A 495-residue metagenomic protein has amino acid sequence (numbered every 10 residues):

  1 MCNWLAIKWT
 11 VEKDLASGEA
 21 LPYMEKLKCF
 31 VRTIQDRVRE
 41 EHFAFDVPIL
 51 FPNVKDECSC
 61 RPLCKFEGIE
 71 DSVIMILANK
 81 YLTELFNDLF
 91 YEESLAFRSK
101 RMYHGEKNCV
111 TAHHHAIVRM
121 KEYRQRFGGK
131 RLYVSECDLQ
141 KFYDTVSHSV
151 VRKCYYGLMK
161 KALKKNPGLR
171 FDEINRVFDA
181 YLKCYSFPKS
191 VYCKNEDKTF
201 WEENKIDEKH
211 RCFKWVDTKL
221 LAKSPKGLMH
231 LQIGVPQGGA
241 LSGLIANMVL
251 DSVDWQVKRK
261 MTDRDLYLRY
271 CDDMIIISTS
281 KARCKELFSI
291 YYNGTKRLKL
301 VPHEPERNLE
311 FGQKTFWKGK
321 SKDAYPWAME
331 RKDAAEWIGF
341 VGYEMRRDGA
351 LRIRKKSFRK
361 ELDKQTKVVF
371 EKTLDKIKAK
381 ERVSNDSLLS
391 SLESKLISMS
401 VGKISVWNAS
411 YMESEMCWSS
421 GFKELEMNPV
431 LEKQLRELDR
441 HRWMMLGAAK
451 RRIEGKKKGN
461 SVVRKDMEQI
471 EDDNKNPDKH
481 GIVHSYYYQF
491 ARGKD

Functional and structural regions predicted by a protein language model:
M1-E57, R451-D495: Non-catalytic, polymerase-adjacent accessory regions of viral genome-replication enzymes
I49-I76, E93-G105, F200-H210, L220-N247: Short, conserved non-catalytic motifs in the polymerase core
M75, N79-H148: Active-site-proximal segment of RNA-dependent polymerases
L89-K107, P167-A180, D265-R269, H303-L309: Short, glycine/acidic-rich hinge or "gate" loops at secondary-structure transitions that mediate conformational
G129-C271, I275-I290: Conserved polymerase palm-domain catalytic core
K161-F171, L266-R269, I277-A379: Polymerase palm active-site segment centered on the conserved acidic dipeptide of motif C
A180-M229, P305-K332, L374-L392: Charged, glycine/proline-rich intrinsically disordered loops and linkers
I233, Q237, L298, Y325-D495: Active-site and adjacent loop segments of nucleotide-processing enzymes that use two-metal-ion phosphate chemistry
